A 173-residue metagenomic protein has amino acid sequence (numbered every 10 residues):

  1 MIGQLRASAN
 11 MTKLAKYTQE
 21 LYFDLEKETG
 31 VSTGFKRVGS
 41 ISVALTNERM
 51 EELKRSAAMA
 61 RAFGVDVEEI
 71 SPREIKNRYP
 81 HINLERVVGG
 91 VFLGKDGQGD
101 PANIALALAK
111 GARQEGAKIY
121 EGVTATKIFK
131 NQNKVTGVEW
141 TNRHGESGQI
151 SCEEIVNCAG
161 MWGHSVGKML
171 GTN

Functional and structural regions predicted by a protein language model:
M1-R78: Dinucleotide-binding Rossmann-like beta1-alpha1 core, especially the glycine-rich loop that anchors the ADP
G3-A7, Q149, G171: A broad detector of the eukaryotic-type serine/threonine protein kinase catalytic domain
V38-S40, V88-G90, S147: Short, solvent-exposed beta-strand edge segments and adjacent coil->beta transition regions
V43-L45, W140-T141, K168-M169: Short beta-strand-to-turn element immediately C-terminal to the catalytic PLP-Schiff-base lysine in fold type I
L53, Y79, K130, V166-K168: Short glycine-/acidic-enriched loop or helix-start segments at secondary-structure transitions that form or flank
A58-A62, R113, T172: Basic phosphate/pyrophosphate-binding loop/patch that engages nucleotide-derived ligands
V91-E154, C158-S165: Helical element adjacent to the flavin cofactor pocket in flavoenzyme catalytic cores
G163, G167-N173: Short, intrinsically disordered, charge-balanced linker/junction segments flanking boundaries in proteins
